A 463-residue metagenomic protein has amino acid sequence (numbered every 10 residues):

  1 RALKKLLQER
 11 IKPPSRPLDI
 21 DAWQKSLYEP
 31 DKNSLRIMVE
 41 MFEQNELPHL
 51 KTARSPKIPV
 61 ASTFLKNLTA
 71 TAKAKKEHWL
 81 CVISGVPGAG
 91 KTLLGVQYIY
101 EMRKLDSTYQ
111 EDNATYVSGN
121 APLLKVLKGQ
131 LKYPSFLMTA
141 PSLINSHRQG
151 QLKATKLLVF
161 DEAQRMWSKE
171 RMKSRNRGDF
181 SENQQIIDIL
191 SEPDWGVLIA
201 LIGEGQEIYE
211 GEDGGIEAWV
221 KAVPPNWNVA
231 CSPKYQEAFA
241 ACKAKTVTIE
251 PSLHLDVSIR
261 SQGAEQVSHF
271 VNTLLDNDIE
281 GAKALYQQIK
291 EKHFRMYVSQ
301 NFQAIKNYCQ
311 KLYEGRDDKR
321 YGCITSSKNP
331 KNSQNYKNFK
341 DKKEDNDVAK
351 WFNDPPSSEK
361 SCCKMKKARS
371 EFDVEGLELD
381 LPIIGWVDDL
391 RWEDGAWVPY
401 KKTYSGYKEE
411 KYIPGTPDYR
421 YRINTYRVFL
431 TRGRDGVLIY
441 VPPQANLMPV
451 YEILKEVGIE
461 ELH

Functional and structural regions predicted by a protein language model:
R1-L35: Accessory nucleic-acid engagement/destabilization modules that flank
D31-S34, H49-W79: N-terminal pre-P-loop "Q-motif" helix
I83: Hydrophobic anchor at the beta1->P-loop junction of P-loop NTPases
G90: Conserved glycine(s) of the Walker
G95, Y209-D213, C231-W392: Conserved helicase/translocase motor-coupling segment
N113-L158: Inter-Walker segment of RecA-like/P-loop motor cores
F160-A244: Signature of the SF2 helicase/ATPase Hel1-core->accessory helical subdomain module
D194-V197, R369-H463: C-terminal accessory regions
